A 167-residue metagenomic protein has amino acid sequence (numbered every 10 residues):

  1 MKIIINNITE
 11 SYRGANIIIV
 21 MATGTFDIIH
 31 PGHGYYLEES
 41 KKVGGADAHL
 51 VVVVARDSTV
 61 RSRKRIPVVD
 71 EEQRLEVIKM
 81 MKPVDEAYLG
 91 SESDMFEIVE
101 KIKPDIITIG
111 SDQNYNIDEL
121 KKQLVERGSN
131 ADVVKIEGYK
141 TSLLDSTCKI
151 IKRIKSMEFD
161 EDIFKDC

Functional and structural regions predicted by a protein language model:
M1-C167: Nucleotidyltransferase catalytic core that binds NTPs
